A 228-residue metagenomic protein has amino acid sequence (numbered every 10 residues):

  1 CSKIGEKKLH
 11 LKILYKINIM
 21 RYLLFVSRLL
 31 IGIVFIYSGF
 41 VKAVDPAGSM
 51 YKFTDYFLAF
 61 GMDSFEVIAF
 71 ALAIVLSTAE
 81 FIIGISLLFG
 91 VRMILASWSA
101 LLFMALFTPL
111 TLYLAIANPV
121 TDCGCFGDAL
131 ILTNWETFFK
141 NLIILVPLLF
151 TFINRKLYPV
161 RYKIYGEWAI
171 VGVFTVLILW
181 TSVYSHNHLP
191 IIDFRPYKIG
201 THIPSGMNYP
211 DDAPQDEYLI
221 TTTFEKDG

Functional and structural regions predicted by a protein language model:
L11-L14: Short hydrophobic targeting helices and cationic amphipathic motifs that mediate membrane/organellar targeting
R21-A43, A69-P109: Functionalized membrane-embedded alpha-helices
Y37-D45, L106-N118, T181-S185: C-terminal TM-helix exit segments that contain a strictly Trp-centered aromatic cap at the helix terminus
M50-E66: Perimembrane loop-to-helix junctions flanking transmembrane segments
F89-W98, K156-G166: Membrane-interface helix-boundary motifs at transmembrane edges
A105-Y158: Membrane-embedded alpha-helical segments of integral membrane proteins
R161-P190: Internal/C-terminal transmembrane anchor helices
W180-G228: Membrane-interface segments at or immediately adjacent to transmembrane helices that form the boundary between
